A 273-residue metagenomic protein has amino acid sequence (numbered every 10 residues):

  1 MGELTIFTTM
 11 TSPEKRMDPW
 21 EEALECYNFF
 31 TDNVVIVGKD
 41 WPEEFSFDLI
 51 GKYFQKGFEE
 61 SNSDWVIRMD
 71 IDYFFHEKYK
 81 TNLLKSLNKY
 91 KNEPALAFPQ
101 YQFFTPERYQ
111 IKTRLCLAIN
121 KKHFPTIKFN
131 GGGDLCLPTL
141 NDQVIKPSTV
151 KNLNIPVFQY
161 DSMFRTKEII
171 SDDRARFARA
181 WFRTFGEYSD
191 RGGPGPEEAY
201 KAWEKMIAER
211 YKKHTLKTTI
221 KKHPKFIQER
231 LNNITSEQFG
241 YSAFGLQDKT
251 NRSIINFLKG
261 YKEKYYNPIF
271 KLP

Functional and structural regions predicted by a protein language model:
L4, T9-E22, F29, V35-R68 (+1 more regions): Active-site-proximal specificity loops/subdomain of glycosyltransferases
N28-T31, A118: Conserved short hydrophobic patches within well-ordered secondary structure
Q55, K78-P273: Catalytic-site signature of metal-activated, phosphate-bearing donor transferases, centered on the GT-A/GT-A-like
